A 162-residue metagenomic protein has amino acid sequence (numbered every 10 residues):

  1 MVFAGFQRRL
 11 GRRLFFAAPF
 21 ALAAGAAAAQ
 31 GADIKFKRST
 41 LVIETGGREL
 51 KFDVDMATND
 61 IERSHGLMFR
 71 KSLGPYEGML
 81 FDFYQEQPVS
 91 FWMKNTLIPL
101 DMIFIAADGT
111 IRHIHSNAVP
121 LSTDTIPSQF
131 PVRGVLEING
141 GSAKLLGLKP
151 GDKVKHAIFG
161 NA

Functional and structural regions predicted by a protein language model:
M1-L10, L14, A18-A24: N-terminal secretory signal peptides
Q30-A162: Compact, glycine-rich, soluble single-domain proteins
